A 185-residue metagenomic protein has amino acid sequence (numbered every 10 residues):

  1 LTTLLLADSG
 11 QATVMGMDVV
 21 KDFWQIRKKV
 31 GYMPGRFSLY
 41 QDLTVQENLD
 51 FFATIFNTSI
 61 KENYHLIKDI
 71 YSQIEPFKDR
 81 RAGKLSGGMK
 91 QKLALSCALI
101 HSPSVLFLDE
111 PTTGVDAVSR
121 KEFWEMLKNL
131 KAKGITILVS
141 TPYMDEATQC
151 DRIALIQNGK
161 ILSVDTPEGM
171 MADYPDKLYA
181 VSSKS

Functional and structural regions predicted by a protein language model:
G10-D18, I26: Conserved ABC transporter NBD signature motif
K61-K84: Conserved ABC nucleotide-binding domain
L95: Hydrophobic anchor residue at the start of the ABC signature
L106-D109: Catalytic Walker B motif of ABC-type/P-loop ATPase nucleotide-binding domains
V164-D165: ABC ATPase "signature
